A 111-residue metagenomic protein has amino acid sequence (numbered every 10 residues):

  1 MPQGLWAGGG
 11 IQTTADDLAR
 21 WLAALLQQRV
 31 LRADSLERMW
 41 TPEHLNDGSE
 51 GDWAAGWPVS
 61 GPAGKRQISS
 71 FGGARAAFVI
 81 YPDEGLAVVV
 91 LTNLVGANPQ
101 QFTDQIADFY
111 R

Functional and structural regions predicted by a protein language model:
M1-R111: Catalytic loop of the DD-peptidase/beta-lactamase superfamily, centered on the K-T-G motif and neighboring
